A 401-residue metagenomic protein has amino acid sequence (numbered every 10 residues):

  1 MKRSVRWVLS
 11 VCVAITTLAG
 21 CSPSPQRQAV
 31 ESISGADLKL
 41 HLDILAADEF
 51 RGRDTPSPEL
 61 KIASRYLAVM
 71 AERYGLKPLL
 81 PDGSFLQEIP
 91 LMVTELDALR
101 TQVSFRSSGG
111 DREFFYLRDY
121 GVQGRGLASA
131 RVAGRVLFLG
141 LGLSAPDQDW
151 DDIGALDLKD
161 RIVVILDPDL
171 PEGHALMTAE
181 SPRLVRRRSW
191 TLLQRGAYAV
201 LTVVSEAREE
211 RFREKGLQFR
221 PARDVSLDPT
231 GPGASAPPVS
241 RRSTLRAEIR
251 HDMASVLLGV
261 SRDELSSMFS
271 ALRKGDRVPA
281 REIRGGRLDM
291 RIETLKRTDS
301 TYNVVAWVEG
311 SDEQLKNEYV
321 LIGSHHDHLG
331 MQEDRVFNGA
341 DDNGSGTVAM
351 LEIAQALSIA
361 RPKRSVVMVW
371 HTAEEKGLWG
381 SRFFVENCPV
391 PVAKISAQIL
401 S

Functional and structural regions predicted by a protein language model:
M1-V11: Bacterial N-terminal signal peptides that target proteins for export
L9-A19: Bacterial N-terminal signal peptides
C21-P78, I249, M253-V256, V260 (+1 more regions): N-terminal hydrophobic or amphipathic helices/low-complexity stretches enriched in small/hydrophobic/Pro/Gly
Q26, S108, D119-W150, S235-G339 (+3 more regions): Soluble metallo-hydrolase cores and metallopeptidase-like ectodomains found primarily in the secretory/periplasmic
S34, F114-P237, E309, F337: Extracellular/luminal Protease-associated
D43-A46, F138, I162-L166, A199-V203 (+5 more regions): Structural recognition of the beta-strand scaffold that forms the well-ordered cores of secreted hydrolase catalytic
R51-H174, E282-R284, R291-K296, S300-N303: Noncatalytic luminal/extracellular "stalk/propeptide" segments of secretory-pathway proteins
S181-R187, R208, L329-S401: Acidic/histidine-rich catalytic neighborhood of metal-dependent amide-processing enzymes
